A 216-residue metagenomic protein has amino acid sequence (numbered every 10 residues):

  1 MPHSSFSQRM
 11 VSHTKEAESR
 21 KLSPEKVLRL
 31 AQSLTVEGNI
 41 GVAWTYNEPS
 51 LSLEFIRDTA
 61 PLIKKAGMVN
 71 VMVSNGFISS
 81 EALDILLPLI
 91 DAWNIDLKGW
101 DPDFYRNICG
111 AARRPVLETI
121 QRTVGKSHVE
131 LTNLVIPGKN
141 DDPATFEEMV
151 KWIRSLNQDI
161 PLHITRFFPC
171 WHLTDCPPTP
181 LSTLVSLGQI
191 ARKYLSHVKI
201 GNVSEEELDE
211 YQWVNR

Functional and structural regions predicted by a protein language model:
M1-A92: Conserved Radical SAM active-site core
S7-M10, P49-L51, G76-L83, A92-C109 (+3 more regions): Conserved radical SAM core fold
V11-S12, F55, L83-L86, N107-I108 (+3 more regions): Short secondary-structure transition/capping segments
K26-R29, E54-K65, V69, E81 (+4 more regions): Alpha-helical scaffolding segments of alpha/beta enzyme cores, especially the outer helices of TIM-barrel or partial
Q32-L62, D103-L117, N133-E148, W152-R154: Conserved glycine-rich "GG(E/T)P / GGGxP" loop and the immediately following alpha-helix in the radical SAM core
N39-A43, V69-V71, A92-N94, H128-T132 (+2 more regions): Structural preference for beta-strand elements that scaffold enzyme active sites
I85, D103-I108, R114-P137, R154-P161 (+3 more regions): C-terminal scaffold of the Radical SAM
G138-R216: Auxiliary Fe-S-binding modules of radical SAM enzymes
